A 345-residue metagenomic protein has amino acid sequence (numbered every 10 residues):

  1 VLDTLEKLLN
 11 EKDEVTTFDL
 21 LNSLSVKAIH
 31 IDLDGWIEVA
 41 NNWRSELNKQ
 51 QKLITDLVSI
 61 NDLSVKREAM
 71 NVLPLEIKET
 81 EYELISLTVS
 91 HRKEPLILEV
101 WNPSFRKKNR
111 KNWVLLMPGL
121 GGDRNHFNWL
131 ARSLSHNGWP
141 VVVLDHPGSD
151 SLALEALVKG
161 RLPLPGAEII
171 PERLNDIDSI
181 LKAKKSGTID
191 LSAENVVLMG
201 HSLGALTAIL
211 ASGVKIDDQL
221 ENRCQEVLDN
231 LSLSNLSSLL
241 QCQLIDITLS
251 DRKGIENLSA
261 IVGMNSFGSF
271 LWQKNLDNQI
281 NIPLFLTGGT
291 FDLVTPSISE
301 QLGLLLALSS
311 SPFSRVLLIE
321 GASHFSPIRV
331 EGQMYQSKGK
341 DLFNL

Functional and structural regions predicted by a protein language model:
V1-E68: Mature extracellular/secreted ectodomains of secretory-pathway proteins
T55-N109: N-terminal cap/lid segment of alpha/beta-hydrolase-fold proteins
R106-K111, L116-L154, F270, L293-P296: Short substrate-entry loop that stabilizes the transition state in hydrolases
G119, M199-A208: Gly/Ala-rich beta-loop-alpha elbow adjacent to hydrolase catalytic centers
L162-A193, L206, L210-S212, L220-L239 (+1 more regions): Alpha/beta-hydrolase active-site loop
I280, L286-G288: Short beta-strand/loop motif that positions the catalytic acidic residue of the alpha/beta-hydrolase fold
I282, T295-A307, E331: Short alpha-helix in the alpha/beta-hydrolase fold that links the catalytic acid
L308-V330, Q336: Catalytic histidine neighborhood in serine/cysteine hydrolases with alpha/beta-hydrolase-type architecture
